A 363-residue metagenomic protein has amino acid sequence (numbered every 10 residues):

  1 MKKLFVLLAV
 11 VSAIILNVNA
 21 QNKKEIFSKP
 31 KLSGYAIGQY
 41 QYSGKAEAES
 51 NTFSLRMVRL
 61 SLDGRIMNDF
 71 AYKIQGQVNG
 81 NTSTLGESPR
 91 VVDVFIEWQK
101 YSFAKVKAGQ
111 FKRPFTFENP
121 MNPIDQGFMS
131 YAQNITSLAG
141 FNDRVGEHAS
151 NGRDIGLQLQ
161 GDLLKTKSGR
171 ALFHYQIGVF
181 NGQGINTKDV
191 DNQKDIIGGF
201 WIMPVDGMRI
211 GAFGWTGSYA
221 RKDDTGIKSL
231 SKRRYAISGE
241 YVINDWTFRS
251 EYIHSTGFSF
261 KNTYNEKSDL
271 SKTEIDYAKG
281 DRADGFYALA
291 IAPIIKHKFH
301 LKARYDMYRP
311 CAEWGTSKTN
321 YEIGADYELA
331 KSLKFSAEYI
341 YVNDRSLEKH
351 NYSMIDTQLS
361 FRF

Functional and structural regions predicted by a protein language model:
M1-K23: Bacterial Sec-dependent N-terminal signal peptides
K3, S54, T316-S317: Short hydrophobic/aromatic segments of transmembrane alpha-helices and their interfaces
A9-A13, G38, G161, G178 (+3 more regions): Small side chains
K23-S43, E47-G182, V190-K194, W201-I210 (+3 more regions): Outer membrane beta-barrel
G38, R113, N186, W215 (+1 more regions): Short, electropositive, low-hydrophobicity segments enriched in small/polar residues
K45-A48, M67, F95-Q99, Q110 (+3 more regions): Outer-membrane beta-barrel pore domains
G178-N186, R221-D224: Active-site-proximal beta-alpha loop/turn segments in soluble metabolic enzymes
G198-G199, S238: Short, surface-exposed beta-strand/loop micro-motifs that present aromatic residues
